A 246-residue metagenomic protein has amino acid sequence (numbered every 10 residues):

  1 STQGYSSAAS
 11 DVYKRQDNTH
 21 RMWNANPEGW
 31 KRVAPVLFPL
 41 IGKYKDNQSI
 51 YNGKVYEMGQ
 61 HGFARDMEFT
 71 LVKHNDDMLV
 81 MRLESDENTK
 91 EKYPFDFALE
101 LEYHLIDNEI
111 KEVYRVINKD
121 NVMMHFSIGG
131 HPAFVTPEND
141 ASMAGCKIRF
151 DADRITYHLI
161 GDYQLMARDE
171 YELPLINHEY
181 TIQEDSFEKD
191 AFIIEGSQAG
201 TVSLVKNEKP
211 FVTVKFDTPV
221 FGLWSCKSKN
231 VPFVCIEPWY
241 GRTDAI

Functional and structural regions predicted by a protein language model:
S1, S85-N139: Acidic, contiguous internal or C-terminal segments within carbohydrate-active enzymes that form a structured patch used
T2-A9, Y13: Single conserved hydrophobic/aromatic residue that forms the stacking wall/gate of nucleotide- or nucleobase-binding
R15, D46, Y51-N52, K206: Structural motif
G29-Q48: Short acidic, Pro/Gly- and aromatic-enriched capping/linker segments at domain boundaries
S49-E57, Y114: Short Pro-Gly-centered flexible turn/kink motifs
K54-D107: Extended, loop-rich substrate-binding clefts of extracytoplasmic carbohydrate-active enzymes
Y56, H61-K73, L175-I246: Acidic/His-leaning functional-site neighborhoods
M123, A133-F216: Active-site/ligand-binding surface loops and adjacent short beta/alpha elements that line catalytic pockets across
